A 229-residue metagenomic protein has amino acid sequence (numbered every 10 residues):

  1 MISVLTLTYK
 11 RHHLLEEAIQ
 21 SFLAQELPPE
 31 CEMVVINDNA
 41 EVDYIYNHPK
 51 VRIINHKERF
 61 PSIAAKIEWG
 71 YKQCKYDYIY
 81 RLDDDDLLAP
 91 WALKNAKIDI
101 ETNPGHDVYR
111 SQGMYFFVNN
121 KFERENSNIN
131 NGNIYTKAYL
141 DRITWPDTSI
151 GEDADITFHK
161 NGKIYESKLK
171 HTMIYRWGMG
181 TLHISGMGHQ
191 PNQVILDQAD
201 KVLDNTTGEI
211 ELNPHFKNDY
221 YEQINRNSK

Functional and structural regions predicted by a protein language model:
M1-S21: N-proximal low-complexity "stem/linker" segments adjacent to membrane-targeting elements
Q20-E30: Short, acidic, metal-binding catalytic loop of nucleotide-sugar glycosyltransferases
V35-I45, D83: A conserved acidic beta->alpha catalytic loop
K57-C74: Glycine-rich, basic loop-to-helix element that forms the pyrophosphate-binding segment of sugar-nucleotide handling
Y76-D85: Short beta-strand-to-loop acidic/aromatic patch adjacent to the donor-nucleotide binding site
D86-D99: Acidic donor-binding/catalytic loop of UDP-sugar-dependent glycosyltransferases, especially processive GT2
Y109-E123: Short beta-strand-to-loop element that shapes/binds the nucleotide-sugar donor at the catalytic cleft/hinge
S149-I156: Acidic donor-binding loop at a coil-to-helix junction in glycosyltransferase catalytic cores that engages
